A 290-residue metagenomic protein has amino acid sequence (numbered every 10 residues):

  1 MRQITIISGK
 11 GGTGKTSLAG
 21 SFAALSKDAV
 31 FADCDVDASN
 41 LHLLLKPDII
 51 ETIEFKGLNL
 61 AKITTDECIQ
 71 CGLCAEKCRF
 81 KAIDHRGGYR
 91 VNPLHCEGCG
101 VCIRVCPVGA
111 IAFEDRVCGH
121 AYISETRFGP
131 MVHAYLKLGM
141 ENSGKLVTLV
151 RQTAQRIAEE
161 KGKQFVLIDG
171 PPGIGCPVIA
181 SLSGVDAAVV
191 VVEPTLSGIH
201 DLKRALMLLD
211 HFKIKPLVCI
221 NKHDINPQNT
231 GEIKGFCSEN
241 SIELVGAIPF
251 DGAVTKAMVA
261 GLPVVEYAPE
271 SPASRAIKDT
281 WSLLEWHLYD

Functional and structural regions predicted by a protein language model:
G9, T13, F22-S26, D48-Q70 (+1 more regions): Ferredoxin-like iron-sulfur electron-transfer modules
T13-G14, C106: Conserved glycine(s) of the Walker
L18: Hydrophobic positions on the alpha1 helix immediately C-terminal to the Walker A/P-loop
A29-H42, D115-H120: Short beta-strand-centered segment that lines the nucleotide-binding/catalytic pocket of NTP-utilizing
C34-D35, L136-L138, N142, L149-V178: Switch II (G3) loop of P-loop NTPases
L73-V91, V101-V117: Iron-sulfur cluster-binding cysteine motifs and their immediate structural context in ferredoxin-like electron-transfer
G175-L196, L202: Inter-motif core of Ras-like GTPase G domains
L208-D290: C-terminal lobe/tail of nucleotide-utilizing enzymes
